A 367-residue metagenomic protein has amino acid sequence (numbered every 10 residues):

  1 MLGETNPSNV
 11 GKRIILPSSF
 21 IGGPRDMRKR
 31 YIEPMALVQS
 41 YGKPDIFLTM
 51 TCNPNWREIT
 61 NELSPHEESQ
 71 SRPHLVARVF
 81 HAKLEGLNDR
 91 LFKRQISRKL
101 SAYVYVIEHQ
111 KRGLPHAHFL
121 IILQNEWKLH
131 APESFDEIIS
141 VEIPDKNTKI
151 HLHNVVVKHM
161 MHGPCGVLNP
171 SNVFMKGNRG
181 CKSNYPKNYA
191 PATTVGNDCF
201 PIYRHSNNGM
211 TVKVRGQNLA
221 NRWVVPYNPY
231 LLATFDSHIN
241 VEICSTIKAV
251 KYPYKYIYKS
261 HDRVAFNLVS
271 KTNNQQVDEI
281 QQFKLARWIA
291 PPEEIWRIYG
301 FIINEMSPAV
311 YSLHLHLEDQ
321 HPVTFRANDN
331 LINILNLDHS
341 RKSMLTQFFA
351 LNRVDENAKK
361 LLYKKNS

Functional and structural regions predicted by a protein language model:
M1-S367: Extended, structured polyanion-binding interfaces
